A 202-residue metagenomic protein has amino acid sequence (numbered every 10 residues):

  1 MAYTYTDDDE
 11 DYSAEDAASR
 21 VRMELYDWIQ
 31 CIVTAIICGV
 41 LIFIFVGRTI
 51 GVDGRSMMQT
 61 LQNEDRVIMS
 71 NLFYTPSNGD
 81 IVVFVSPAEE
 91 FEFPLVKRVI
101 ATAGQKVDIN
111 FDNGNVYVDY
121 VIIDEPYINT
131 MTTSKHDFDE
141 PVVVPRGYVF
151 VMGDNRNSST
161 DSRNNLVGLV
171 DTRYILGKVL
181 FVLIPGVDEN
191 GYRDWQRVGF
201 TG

Functional and structural regions predicted by a protein language model:
M1-P94, T172-Y174, K178-G202: Protein maturation boundaries and topogenic segments
T60, L72-T75, I100, V143 (+2 more regions): Residue-level "contact hotspot" at macromolecular interaction interfaces
D65, S77-I81, Q105, Y148 (+1 more regions): Structural motif
L72, P87, D112, V121 (+1 more regions): Short, surface-exposed secondary-structure boundary micro-motifs
E92-V121: Mid-length scaffold segments of soluble, non-membrane domains
V118-H136: PP2C/PPM family metal-dependent serine/threonine protein phosphatase catalytic domain, recognizing the conserved
D137-P185: Soluble extracytoplasmic domains of inner/organellar membrane proteins
